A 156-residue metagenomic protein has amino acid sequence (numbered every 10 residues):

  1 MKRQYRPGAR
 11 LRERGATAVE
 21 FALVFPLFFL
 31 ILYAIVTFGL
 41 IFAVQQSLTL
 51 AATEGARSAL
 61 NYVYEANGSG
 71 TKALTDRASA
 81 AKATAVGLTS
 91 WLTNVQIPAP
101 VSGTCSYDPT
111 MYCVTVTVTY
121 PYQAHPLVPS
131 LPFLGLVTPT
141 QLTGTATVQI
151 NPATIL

Functional and structural regions predicted by a protein language model:
M1-R14: N-terminal leader/signal peptides at the extreme start of proteins
K2-R3, Q45, L50-L156: Short, conserved structural patches
R14-L27: N-terminal signal-anchor/signal peptide hydrophobic helix marking the start of the first transmembrane segment
E20, T37, A52: Conserved G/P- and acidic residue-centered "switch" motifs that form tight phosphate/ATP-binding loops in soluble
V24-T37: Alpha-helical transmembrane segments of integral membrane proteins
V36-S47: A structural signal for multi-pass alpha-helical bundles of membrane permease subunits that mediate small-molecule
